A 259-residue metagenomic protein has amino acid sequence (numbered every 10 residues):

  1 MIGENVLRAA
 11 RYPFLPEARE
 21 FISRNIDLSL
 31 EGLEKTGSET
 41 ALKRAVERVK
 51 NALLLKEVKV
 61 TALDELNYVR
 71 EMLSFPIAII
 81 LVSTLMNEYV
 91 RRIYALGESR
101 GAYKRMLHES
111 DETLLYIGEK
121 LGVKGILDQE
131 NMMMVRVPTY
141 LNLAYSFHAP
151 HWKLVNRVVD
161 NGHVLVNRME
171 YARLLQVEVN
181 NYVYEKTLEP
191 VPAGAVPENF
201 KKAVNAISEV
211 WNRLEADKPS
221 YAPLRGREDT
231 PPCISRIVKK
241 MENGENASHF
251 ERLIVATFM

Functional and structural regions predicted by a protein language model:
M1-I2: ATP/Mg2+-dependent ligation/transfer catalytic cores
N5-L7, R11, A18, N25-N246: Extended, well-ordered protein cores
A247-R252: Generic helix N-cap/helix-start motif at coil->alpha-helix transitions
L253-M259: Contiguous, well-ordered alpha-helical segments that form the cores/surfaces of helical PPI scaffolds
